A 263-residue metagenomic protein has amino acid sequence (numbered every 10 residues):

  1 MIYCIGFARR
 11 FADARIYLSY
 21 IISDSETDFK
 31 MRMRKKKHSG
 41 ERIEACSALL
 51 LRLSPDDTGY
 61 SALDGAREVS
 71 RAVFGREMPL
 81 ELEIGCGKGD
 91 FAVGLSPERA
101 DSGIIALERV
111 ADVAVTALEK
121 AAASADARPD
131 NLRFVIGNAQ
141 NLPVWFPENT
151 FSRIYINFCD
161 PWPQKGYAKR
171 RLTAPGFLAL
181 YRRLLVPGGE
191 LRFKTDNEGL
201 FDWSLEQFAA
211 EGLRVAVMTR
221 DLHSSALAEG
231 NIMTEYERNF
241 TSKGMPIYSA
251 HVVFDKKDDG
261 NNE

Functional and structural regions predicted by a protein language model:
Y20-L80, D90-P97: S-adenosyl-L-methionine
P79-Q140: SAM cofactor-binding core of SAM-dependent methyltransferases, primarily the Rossmann-like beta-alpha-beta module
V144-R153: A short acidic, Gly/Pro-enriched loop at the edge of an enzyme's catalytic core that lines a small-molecule cofactor
S152-R171: A short SAM/SAH-binding and catalytic strip from SAM-dependent methyltransferases
I154, Y181-R182, S204: Class I S-adenosylmethionine-dependent transferase superfamily signal
T173-P187: A short glycine-rich, Lys/Arg-flanked "PGG" loop and its adjoining helix->strand segment in the class I
G188-T195: Conserved beta-strand signature within the Rossmann-like core of class I S-adenosyl-L-methionine
E206, E211-E263: Class I S-adenosyl-L-methionine
